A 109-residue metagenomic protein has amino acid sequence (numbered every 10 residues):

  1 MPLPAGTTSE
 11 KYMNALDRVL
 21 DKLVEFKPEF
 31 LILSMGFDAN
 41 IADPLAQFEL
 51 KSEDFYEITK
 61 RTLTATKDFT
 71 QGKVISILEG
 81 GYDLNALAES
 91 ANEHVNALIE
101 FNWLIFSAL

Functional and structural regions predicted by a protein language model:
M1-L109: A general "terminal functional-core" signal
